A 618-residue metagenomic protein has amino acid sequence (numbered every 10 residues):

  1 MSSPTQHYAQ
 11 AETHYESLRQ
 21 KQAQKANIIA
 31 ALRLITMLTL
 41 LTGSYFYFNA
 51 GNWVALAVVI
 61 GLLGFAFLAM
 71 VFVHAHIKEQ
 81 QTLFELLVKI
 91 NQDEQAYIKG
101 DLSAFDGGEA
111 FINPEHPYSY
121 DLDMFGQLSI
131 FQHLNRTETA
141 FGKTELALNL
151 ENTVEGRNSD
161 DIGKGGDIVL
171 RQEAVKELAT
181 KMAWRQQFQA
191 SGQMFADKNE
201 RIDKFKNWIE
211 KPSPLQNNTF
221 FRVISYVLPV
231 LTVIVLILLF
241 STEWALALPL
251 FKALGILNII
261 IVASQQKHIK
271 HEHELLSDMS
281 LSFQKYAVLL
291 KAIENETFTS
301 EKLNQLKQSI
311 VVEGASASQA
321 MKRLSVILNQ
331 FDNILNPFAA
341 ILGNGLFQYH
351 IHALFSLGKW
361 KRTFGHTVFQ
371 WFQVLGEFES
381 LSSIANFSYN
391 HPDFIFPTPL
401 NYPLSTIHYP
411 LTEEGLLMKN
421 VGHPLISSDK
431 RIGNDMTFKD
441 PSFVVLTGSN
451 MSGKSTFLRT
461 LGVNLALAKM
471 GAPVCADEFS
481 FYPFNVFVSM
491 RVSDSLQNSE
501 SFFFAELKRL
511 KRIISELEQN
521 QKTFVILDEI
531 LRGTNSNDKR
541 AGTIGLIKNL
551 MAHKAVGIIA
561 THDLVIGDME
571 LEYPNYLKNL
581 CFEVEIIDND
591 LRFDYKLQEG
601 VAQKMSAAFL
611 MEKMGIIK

Functional and structural regions predicted by a protein language model:
M1-S449, T456-N485, K508-R509: Alpha-helical coupling/stalk and coiled-coil linker elements that connect catalytic or binding modules and transmit
V71, I384, N390-K618: ATPase nucleotide-binding head domains, primarily ABC-like/P-loop NTPase cores
